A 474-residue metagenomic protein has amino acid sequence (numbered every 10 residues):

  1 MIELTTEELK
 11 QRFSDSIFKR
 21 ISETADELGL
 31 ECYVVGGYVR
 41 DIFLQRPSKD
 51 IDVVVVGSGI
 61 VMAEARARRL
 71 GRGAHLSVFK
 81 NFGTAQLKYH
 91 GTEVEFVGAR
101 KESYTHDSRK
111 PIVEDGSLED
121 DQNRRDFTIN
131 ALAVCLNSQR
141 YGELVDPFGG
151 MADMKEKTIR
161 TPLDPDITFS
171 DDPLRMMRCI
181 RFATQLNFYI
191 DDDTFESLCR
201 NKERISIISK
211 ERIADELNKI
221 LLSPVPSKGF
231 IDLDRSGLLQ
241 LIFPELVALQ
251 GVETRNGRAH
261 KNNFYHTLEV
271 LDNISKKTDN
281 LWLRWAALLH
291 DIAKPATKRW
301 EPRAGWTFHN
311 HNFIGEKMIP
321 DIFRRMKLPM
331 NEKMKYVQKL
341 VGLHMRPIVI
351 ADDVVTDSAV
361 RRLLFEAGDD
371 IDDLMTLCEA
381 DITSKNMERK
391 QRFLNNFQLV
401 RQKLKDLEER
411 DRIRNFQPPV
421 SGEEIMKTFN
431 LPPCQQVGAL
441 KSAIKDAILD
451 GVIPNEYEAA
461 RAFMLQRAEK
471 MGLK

Functional and structural regions predicted by a protein language model:
M1-K474: Catalytic cores of the polymerase beta-like nucleotidyltransferase superfamily and closely associated nucleotide
